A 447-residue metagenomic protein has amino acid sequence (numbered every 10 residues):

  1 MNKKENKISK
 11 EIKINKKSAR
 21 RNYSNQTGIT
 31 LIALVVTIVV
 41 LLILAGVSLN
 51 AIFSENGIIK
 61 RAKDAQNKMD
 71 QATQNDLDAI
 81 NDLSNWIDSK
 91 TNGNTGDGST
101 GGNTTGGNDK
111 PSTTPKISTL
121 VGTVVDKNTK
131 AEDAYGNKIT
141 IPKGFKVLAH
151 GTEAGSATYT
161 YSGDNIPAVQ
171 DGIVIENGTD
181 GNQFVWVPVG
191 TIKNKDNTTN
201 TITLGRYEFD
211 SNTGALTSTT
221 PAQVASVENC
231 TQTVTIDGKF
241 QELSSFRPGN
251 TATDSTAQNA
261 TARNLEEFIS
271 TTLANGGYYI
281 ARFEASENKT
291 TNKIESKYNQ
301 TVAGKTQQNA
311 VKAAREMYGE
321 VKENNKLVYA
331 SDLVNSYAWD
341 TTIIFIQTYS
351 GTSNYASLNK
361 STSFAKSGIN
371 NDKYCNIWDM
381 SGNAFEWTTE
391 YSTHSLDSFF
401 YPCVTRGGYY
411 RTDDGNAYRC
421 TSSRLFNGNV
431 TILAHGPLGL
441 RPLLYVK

Functional and structural regions predicted by a protein language model:
M1-T27, T105: N-terminal leader/signal peptides at the extreme start of proteins
T27-N50: N-terminal single-pass transmembrane signal-anchor helix
A51-D76: Aliphatic-rich helix starts adjacent to a transmembrane/signal segment
A72-T91: Short extracytoplasmic
N92-T114: Ser/Thr/Gly/Pro-rich low-complexity, disordered linker/stalk segments of secreted and cell-surface proteins
G107-N197, S331: GGW-centered surface loops in extracellular recognition modules
G178-G181, F209-D379: Short aromatic-cysteine micro-motif
Y337-D340, T362-K447: C-terminal, surface-exposed recognition/capping segments
